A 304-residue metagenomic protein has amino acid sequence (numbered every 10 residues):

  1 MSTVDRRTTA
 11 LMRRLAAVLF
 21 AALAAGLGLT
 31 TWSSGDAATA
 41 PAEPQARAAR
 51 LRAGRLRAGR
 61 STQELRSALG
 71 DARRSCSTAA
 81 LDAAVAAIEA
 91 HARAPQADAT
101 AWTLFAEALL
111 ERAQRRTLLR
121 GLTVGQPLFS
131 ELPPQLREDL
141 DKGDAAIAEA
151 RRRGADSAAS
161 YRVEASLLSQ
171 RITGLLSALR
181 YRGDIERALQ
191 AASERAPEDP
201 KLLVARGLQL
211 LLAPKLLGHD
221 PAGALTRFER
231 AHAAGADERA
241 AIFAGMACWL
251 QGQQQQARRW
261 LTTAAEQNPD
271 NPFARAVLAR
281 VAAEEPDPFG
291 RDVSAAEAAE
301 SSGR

Functional and structural regions predicted by a protein language model:
M1-A10: N-terminal secretory signal peptides that target proteins for export/translocation
A16-L29: Hydrophobic membrane-insertion alpha-helices, especially the h-region of bacterial N-terminal signal peptides
G28-S130: N-terminal leader/linker segments that initiate helical-solenoid repeat arrays
R66-A83, E107-A150, D156, S160-Q190 (+3 more regions): Short coil/linker segments at helix-helix boundaries
A90-A94, R230-A234, A265-P269: Solenoid-like repeat scaffolds
Q96-D98, A155, P197, P269: Proline-centered flexible-loop/turn and helix-kink motifs
A240, M246, L250-G252, Q256-R304: Terminal, low-structured helical/coil segments at or just beyond the last alpha-helical repeat
